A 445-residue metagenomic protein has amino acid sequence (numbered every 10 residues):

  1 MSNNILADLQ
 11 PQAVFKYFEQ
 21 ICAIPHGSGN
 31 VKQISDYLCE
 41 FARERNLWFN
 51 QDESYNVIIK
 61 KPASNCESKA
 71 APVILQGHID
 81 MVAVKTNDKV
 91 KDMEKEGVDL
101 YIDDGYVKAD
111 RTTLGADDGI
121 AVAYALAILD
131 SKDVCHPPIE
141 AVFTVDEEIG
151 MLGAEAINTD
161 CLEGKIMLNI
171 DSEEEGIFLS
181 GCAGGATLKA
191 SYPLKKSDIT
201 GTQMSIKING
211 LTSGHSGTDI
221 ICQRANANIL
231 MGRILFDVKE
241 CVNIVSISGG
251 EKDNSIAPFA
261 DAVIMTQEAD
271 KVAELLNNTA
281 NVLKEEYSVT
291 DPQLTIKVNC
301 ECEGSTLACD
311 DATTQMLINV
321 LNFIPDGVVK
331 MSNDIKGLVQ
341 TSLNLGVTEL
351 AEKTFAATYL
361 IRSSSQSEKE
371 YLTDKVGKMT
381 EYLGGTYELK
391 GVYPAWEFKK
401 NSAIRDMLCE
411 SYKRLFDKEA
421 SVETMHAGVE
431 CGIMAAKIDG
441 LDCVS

Functional and structural regions predicted by a protein language model:
N3-Y106: Acidic/His- and Gly-rich active-site-bordering loop/insert found across diverse amide/peptide-bond hydrolases
L6, P11-V14, N333, Q340-S342 (+3 more regions): Zn-dependent metallopeptidase/amidohydrolase metal-coordination segment
E19-A23, D261-V263, T295-A308, G346-T348 (+3 more regions): A short beta-alpha structural unit
E67-I149, A154-K165, T200-Q203, D311-Q315 (+2 more regions): Active-site metal-coordination/substrate-binding segment of hydrolases, especially metallo-dependent peptidases
S68-K69, E268-L276, Q366-L372: Short, conserved charged micro-motifs
H136-A227, L235, K239: Fold-level recognition of mixed alpha/beta catalytic cores in primary-metabolism enzymes, strongest
S197-G201, I220-S248, T266-S342: Acidic-enriched catalytic cores of C-N bond-cleaving enzymes acting on peptides and small amides
N226-I247, F398-L441: Active-site-adjacent substrate-binding region of metalloamidase/peptidase-like peptide-processing proteins
